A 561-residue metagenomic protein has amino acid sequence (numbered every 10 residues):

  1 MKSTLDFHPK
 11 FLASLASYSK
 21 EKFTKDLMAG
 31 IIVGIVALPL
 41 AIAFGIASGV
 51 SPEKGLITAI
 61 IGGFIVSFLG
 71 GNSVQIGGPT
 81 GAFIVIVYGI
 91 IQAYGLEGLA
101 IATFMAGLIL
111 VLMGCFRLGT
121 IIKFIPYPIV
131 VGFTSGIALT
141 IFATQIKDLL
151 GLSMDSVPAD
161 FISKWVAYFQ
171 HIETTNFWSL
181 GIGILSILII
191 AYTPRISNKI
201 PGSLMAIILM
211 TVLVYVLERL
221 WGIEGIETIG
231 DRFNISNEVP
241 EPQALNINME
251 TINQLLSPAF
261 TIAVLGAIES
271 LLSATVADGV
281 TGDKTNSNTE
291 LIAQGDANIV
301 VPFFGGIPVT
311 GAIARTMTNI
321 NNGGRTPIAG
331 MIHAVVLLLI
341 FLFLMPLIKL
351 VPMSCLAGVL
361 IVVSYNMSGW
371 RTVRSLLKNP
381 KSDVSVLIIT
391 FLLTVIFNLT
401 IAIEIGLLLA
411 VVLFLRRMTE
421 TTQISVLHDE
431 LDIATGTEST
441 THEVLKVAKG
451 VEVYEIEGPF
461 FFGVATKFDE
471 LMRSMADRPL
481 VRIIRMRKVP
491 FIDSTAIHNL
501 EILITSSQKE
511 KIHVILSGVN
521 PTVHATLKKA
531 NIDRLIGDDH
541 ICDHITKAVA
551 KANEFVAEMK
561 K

Functional and structural regions predicted by a protein language model:
M1-H428, I433, N531: Transmembrane helical cores of multi-pass ion-transport proteins
G77, G132, L516-S517, C542: Active-site-adjacent beta-strand anchor residues
F116, T495, D543: Short beta-to-alpha loop/turn elements within the nucleotide-binding domains of ABC transporters
V335, V523-H524, D543: Short secondary-structure capping/turn micro-motifs that flank functional sites
N366-L535, N553-K560: The feature marks cytosolic C-terminal regulatory regions of anion transporters and related permeases
L535-K551: Short acidic-hydrophobic, aromatic-tinged amphipathic segments that line or gate anion-handling sites
